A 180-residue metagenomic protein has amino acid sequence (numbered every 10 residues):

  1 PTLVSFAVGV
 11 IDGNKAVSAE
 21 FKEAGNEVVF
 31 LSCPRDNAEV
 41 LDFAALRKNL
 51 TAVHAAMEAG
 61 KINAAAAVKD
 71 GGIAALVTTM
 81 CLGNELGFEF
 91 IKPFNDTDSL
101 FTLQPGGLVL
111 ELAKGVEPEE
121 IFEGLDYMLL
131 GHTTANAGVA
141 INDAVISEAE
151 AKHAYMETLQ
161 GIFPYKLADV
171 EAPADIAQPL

Functional and structural regions predicted by a protein language model:
P1-Q104, G115-L180: Intein/HINT protein-splicing elements and their conserved insertion hotspots or analogous self-processing inserts
V109-A113: Short hydrophobic/aromatic beta-strand micro-patches that form the beta-sheet surface supporting nucleotide- or nucleic
